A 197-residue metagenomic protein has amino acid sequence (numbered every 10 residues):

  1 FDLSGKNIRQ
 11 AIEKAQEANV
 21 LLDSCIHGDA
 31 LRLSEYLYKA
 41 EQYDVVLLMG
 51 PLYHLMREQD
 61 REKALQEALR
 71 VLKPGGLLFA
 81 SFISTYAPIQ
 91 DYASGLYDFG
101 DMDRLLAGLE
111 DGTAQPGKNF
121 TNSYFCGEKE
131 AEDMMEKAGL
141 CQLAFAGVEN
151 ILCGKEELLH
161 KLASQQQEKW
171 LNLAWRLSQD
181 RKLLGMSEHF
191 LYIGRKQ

Functional and structural regions predicted by a protein language model:
F1-S34: Class I SAM-dependent methyltransferase SAM/SAH-binding core
E35-V46: A short acidic, Gly/Pro-enriched loop at the edge of an enzyme's catalytic core that lines a small-molecule cofactor
D44-Q59: A short SAM/SAH-binding and catalytic strip from SAM-dependent methyltransferases
E62-L77: A short glycine-rich, Lys/Arg-flanked "PGG" loop and its adjoining helix->strand segment in the class I
L77-G108: Conserved class I S-adenosyl-L-methionine
G100-S123: C-terminal alpha-helical "lid/dimerization" subdomain adjacent to the S-adenosyl-L-methionine
N122-G139, F145: Short alpha-helix
L143-Q197: A C-terminal cap/extension of S-adenosyl-L-methionine-dependent methyltransferases that defines the acceptor-substrate
